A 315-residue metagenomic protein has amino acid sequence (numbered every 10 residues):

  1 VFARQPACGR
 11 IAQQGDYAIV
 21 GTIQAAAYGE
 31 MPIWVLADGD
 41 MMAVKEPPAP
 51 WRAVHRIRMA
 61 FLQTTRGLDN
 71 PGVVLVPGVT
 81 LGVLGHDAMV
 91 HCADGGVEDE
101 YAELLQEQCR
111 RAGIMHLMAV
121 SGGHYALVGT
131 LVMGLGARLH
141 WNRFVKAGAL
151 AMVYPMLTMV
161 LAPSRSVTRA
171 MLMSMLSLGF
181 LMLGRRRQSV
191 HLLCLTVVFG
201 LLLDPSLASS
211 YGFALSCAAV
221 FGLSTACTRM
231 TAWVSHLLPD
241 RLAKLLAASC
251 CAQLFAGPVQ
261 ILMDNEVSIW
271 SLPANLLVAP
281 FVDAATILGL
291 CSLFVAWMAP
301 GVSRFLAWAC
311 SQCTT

Functional and structural regions predicted by a protein language model:
V1-R52: OB-fold single-stranded nucleic acid-binding module
I11-Q13, W51-R58, D69, S303-C310: Generic detection of long, well-ordered alpha-helical segments
V20, P77, L81, A112 (+4 more regions): Short glycine-rich loop/turn motifs that provide flexible caps or phosphate-binding loops at active sites
A27, L84-D87, F281: Short alpha-helix boundary/capping elements
D38-R169, L178: Aromatic-rich juxtamembrane segments at the membrane interface
P163-T315: Internal transmembrane alpha-helical bundles of multi-pass membrane proteins
